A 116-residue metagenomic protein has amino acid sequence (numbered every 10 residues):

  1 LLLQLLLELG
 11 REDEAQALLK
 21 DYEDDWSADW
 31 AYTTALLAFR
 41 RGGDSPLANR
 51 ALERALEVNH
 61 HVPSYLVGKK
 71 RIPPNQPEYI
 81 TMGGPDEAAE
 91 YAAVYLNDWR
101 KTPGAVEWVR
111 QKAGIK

Functional and structural regions predicted by a protein language model:
L1-G42: Eukaryote-skewed repeat-based solenoidal scaffolds used as protein-protein interaction platforms, primarily
T34-K116: Long, ordered, amphipathic alpha-helical scaffolds
